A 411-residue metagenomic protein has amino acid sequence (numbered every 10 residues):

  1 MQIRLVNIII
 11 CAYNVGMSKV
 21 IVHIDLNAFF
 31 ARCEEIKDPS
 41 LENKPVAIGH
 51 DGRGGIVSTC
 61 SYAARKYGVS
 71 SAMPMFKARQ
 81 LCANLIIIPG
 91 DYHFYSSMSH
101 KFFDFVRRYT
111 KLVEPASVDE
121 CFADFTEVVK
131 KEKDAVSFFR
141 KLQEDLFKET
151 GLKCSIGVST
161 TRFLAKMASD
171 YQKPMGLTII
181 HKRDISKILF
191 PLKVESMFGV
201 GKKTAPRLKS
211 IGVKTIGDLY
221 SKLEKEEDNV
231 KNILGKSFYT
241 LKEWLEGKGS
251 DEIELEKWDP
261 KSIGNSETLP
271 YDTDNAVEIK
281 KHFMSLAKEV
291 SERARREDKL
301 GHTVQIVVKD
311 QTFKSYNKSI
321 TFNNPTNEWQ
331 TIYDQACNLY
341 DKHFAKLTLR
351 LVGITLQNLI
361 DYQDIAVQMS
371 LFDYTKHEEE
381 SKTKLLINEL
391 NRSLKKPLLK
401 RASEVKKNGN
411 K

Functional and structural regions predicted by a protein language model:
M1-E243, G249, E292, H377-K411: Gly/Gly-Pro- and Ser/Thr-rich, intrinsically disordered tail segments characteristic of DNA damage-repair and tolerance
N14, H23, S196, P206-T348: DNA-contacting surface of Y-family translesion DNA polymerases
F29, R53-G54, Q311-K314, L359-Y362: Short, charged/polar surface micro-motifs in flexible loops or helix N-caps
E42-K44, A83, L300-H302, Y316 (+1 more regions): A generic structural signal for short beta-strands and their flanking turns/coil linkers
I86-I87, K314-K318, I365: Short small-residue beta-strand/loop micro-motif enriched in glycine and branched aliphatics
C121-E127, N317-I320, V367-D373: Short, hydrophobic beta-strand segments
T160-F163, W244-L245, L300-D310, L349-I360 (+1 more regions): A glycine-rich phosphate-binding loop feature that marks nucleotide/adenosyl-phosphate handling sites
P325-K411: Acidic, metal-coordinating catalytic segment for phosphate/diphosphate chemistry, firing primarily on the Nudix
